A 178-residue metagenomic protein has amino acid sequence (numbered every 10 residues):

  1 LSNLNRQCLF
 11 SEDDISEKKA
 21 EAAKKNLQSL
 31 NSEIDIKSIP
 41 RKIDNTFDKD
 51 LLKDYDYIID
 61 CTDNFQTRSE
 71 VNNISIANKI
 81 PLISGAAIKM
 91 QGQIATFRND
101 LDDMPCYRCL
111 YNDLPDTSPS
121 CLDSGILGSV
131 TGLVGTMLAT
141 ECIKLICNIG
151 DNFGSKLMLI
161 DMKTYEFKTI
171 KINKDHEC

Functional and structural regions predicted by a protein language model:
L1-C178: Adenine nucleotide-associated cytosolic modules
